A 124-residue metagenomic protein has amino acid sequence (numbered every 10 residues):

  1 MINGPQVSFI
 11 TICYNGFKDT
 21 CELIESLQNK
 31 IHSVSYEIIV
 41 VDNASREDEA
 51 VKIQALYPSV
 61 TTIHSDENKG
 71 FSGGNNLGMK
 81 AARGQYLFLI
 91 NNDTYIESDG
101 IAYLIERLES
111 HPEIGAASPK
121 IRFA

Functional and structural regions predicted by a protein language model:
Q6-S8, E37: Cell-envelope/extracellular polymer assembly enzymes that use nucleotide-activated donors
E25-S35: Short, acidic, metal-binding catalytic loop of nucleotide-sugar glycosyltransferases
S26, D42-V51, E67: A conserved acidic beta->alpha catalytic loop
S35-A44, I63-S65: Short beta-strand/loop segment that forms part of the nucleotide-sugar
H64-A82, Y103: Glycine-rich, basic loop-to-helix element that forms the pyrophosphate-binding segment of sugar-nucleotide handling
L87: Short aromatic/hydrophobic "clamp" motif used to bind/position activated sugar donors
N91-Y95: The conserved acidic donor/metal-binding loop of glycosyltransferases
S98-A124: Conserved donor NDP-sugar-binding/catalytic core segment of glycosyltransferases
